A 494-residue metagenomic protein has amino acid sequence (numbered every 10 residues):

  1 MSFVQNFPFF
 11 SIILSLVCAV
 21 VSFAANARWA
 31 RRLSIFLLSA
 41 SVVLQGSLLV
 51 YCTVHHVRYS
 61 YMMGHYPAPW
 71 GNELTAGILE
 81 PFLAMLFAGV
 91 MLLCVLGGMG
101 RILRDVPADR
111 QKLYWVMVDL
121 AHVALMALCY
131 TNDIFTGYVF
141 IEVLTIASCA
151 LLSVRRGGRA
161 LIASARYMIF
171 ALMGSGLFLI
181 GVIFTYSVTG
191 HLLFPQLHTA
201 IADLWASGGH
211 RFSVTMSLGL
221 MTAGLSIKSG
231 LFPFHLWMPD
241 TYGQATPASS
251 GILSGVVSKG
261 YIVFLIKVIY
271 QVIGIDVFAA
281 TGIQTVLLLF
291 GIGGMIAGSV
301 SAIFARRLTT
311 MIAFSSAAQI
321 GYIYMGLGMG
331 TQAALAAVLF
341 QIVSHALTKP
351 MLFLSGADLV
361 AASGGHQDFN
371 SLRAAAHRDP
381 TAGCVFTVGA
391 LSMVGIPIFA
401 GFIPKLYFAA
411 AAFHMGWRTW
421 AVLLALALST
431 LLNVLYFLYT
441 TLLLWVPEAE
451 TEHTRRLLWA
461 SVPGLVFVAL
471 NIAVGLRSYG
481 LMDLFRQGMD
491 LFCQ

Functional and structural regions predicted by a protein language model:
M1-F10, V17-V116, T199, R486-F492: Transmembrane helix-loop-helix hairpins at membrane boundaries of multipass inner-membrane proteins
P8, I252-Y261, A460-S461, L465: Select subsegments of transmembrane alpha-helices in polytopic membrane proteins, especially boundary-proximal
W29-S39, I162-G174, D379-G383, L458-L465: Alpha-helical transmembrane segments and their helix-start/interface "positive-inside/aromatic belt" motifs in integral
F36-V50, A171-I183, F386-M393, V466-R477: Hydrophobic alpha-helical membrane-insertion segments
V50-R58, Y186-L193, S478-G480: Helix-to-loop transition at the C-terminal end of transmembrane segments
L93-I102, V118, H122-F135, S148-L406 (+2 more regions): Hydrophobic transmembrane alpha-helices and their helix-loop junctions in integral membrane proteins
E142: Short phosphate-coordinating micro-motif centered on Lys-Gly-acidic
A245, G365, F369, A376-C384 (+1 more regions): Cytoplasmic/organellar membrane-interface segments at the starts of transmembrane helices in multi-pass inner-membrane
